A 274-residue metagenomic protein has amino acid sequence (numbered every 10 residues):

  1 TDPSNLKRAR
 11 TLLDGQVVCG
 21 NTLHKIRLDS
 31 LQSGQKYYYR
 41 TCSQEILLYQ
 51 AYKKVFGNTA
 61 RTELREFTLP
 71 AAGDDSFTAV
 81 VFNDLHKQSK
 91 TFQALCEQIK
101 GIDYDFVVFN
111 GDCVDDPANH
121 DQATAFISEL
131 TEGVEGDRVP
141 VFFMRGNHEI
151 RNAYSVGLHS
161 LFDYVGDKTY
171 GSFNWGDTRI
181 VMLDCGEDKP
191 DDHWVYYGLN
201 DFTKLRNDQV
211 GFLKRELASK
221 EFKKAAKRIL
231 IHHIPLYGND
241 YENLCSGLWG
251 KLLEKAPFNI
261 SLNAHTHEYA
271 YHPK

Functional and structural regions predicted by a protein language model:
T1-V81, K100-D103: Acidic, histidine-bearing metal-coordination/catalytic regions of metal-dependent phosphoesterases
R27, T41-E66, D121-A218, L248-F258 (+1 more regions): Extended active-site neighborhood of metal-dependent phosphoesterases/phosphodiesterases
G73-I102, V107-F109, C113-V141: Internal alpha/beta domain cores that form substrate/cofactor-binding pockets in large enzymes and binding proteins
S76-H86, D177-E187, I229-H233, K274: Active-site-proximal beta-strand elements of phosphoester/diester hydrolases
V80-N83, F106-D112, V139-N147, I229-H233 (+1 more regions): Active-site neighborhood of phospho(di)ester-bond hydrolases with catalytic His/Asp-centered motifs
K90, A118, A153, N239-D240: Short N-terminal helix/helix-N-cap motif within the alpha/beta-hydrolase-1
V114, L217-N239: Short acidic, glycine-rich surface-loop motifs adjacent to enzyme active sites
I234, G238-G247, F258: Flexible, glycine-rich surface segments
